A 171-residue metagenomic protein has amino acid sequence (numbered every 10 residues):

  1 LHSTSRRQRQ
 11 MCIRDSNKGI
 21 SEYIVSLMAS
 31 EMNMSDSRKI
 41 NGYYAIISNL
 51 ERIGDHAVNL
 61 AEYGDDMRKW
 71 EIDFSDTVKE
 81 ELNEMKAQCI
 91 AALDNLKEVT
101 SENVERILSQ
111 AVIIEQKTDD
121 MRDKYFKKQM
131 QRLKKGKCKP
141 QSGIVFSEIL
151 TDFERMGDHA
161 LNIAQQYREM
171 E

Functional and structural regions predicted by a protein language model:
L1, R6-E171: Cytosolic, long alpha-helical scaffolding segments
